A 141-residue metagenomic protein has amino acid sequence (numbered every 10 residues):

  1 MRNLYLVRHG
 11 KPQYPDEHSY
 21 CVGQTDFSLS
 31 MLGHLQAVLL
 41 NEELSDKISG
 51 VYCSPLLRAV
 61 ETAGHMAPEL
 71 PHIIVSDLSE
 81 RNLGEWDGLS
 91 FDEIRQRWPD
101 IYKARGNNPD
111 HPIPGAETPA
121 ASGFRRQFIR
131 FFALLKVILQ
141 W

Functional and structural regions predicted by a protein language model:
R2, V7-L70, R97, A120-A121: Active-site-proximal alpha-helix that buttresses catalytic centers in soluble enzyme cores
P12, E80, R130-A133: Short leucine-rich amphipathic alpha-helices used at interfaces
V38-E42, G123, F128-K136: Generic structural signal for well-ordered alpha-helical scaffold segments
Y52, I73-I74, W141: A structural signal for short, well-ordered beta-strand segments and their strand-loop junctions that often border
S54, R81, I138: Residue-level signal for short amphipathic helical patches enriched in basic/charged and nearby hydrophobic residues
V60, P68, F128-W141: Active-site-adjacent alpha-helix immediately C-terminal to a catalytic or transition-state-stabilizing loop
M66-Q127: Phosphate-handling substructures
